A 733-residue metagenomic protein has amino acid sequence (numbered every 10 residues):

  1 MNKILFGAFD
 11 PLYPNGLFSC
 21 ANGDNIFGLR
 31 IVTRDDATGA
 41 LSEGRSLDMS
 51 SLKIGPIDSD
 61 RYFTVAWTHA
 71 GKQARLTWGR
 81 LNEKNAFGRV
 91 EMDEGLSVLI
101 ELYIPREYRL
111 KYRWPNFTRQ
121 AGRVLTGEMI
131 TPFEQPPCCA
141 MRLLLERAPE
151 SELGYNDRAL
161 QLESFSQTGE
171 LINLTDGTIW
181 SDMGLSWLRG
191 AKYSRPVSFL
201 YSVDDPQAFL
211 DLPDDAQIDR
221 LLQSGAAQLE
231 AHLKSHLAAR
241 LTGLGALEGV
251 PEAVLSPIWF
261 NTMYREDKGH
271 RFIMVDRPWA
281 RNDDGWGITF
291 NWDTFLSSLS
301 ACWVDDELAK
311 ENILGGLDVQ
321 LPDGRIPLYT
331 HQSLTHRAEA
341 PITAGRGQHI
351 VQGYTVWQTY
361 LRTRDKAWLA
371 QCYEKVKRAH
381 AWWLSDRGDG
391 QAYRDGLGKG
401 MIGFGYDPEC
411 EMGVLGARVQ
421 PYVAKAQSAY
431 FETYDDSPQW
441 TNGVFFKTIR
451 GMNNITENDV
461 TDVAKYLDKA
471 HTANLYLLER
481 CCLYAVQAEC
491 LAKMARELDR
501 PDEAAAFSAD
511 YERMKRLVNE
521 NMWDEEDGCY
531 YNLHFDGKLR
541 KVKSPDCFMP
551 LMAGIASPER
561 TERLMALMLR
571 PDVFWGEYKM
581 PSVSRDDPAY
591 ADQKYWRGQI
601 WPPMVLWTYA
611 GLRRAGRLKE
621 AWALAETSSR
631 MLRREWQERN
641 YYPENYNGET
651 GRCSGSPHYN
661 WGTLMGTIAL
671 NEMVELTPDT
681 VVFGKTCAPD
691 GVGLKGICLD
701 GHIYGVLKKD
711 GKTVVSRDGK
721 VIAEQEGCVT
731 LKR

Functional and structural regions predicted by a protein language model:
M1-A246, G285, W292, V304 (+3 more regions): Terminal accessory carbohydrate-recognition/targeting modules of carbohydrate-active enzymes
N2-G28, P341-R362, G400, W523-P571 (+3 more regions): C-terminal capping/lid segments that line or modulate ligand- or cofactor-binding pockets
G7-A8, L52-H69, D205-W286, E311 (+6 more regions): Low-complexity, Ser/Thr/Pro/Gly-enriched N-terminal "stalk/linker" regions
I258-E266, D305-P327, C372-Q391, D510-G528 (+2 more regions): Long, well-ordered core segments of solenoidal/helical folds
P278-D283, D323-A344, N453, E457-A473 (+2 more regions): Acidic/His metal-coordination segments adjacent to aromatic residues that form catalytic metal sites in metalloenzymes
D284-I313, D318-T448, C481, Q599-A615 (+3 more regions): Aromatic-rich carbohydrate-recognition surfaces in CAZymes
A381-H471, L477-E479, D524-M580: Extended ligand-binding clefts on enzyme/binding-domain cores
L478-K515: Active-site neighborhood of glycoside hydrolase catalytic domains
